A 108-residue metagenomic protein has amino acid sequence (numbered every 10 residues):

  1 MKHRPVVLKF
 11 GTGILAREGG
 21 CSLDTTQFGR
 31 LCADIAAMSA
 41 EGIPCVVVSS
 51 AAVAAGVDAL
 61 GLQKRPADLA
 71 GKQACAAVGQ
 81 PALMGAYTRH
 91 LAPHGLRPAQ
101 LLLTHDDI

Functional and structural regions predicted by a protein language model:
M1-I108: Nucleotide/pyrophosphate-binding catalytic subdomain
